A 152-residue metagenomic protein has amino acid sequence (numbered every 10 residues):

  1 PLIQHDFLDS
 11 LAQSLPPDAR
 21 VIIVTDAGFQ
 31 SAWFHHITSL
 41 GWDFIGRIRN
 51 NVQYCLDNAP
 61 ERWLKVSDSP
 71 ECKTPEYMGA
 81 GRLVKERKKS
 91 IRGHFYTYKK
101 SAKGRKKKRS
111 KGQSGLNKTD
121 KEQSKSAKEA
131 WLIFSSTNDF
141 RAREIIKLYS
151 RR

Functional and structural regions predicted by a protein language model:
P1-R152: Single, function-defining residue in the core of a domain
